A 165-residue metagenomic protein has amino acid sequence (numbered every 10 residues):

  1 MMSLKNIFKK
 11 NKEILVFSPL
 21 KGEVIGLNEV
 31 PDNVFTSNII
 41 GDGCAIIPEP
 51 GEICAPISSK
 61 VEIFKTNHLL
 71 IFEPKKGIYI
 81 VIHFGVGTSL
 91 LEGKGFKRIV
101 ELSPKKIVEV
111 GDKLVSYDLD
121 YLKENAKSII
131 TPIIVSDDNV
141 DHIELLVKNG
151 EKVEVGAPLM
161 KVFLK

Functional and structural regions predicted by a protein language model:
M2-K165: Contiguous, well-folded functional domains in the mature portion of proteins
